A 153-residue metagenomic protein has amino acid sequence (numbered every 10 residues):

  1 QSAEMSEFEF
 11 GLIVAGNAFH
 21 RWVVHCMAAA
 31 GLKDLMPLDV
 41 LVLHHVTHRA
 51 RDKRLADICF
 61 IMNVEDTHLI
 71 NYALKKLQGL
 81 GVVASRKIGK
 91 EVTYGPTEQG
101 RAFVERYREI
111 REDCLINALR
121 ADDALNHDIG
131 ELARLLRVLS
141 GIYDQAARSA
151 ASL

Functional and structural regions predicted by a protein language model:
Q1-K33: N-terminal leader segment of winged-helix/HTH proteins
G11, L41-H44, A102: Pre-recognition alpha-helix immediately N-terminal to the DNA-recognition helix within helix-turn-helix or winged-helix
V24-E65: N-terminal helix-turn-helix DNA-binding core of bacterial DNA-binding proteins
L43, I58, A73-L80: Basic amphipathic alpha-helical segments that dock to polyanions
L69-I70: Helix-turn-helix DNA-binding helix
Q78-I88: A short, conserved structural fragment
R86-T93, E98-Q99: Short, Lys/Arg-rich nucleic-acid/phosphate-binding segment
E109-L153: Terminal interaction helix/tail motif
